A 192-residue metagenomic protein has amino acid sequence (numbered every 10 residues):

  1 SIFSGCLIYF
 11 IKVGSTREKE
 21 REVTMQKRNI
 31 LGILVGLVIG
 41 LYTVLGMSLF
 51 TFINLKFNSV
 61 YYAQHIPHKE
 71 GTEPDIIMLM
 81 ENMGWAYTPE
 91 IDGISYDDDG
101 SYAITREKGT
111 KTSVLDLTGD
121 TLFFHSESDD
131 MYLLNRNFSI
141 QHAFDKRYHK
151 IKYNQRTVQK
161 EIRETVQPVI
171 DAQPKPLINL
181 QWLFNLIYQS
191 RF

Functional and structural regions predicted by a protein language model:
F3-T24: Short, Lys/Arg-enriched N-terminal segments with co-localized hydrophobic residues within the first ~10-30 amino acids
G5, H68, D75, E90 (+2 more regions): Generic low-complexity segments that are intrinsically disordered, proline-rich and/or Lys/Arg-biased
Y9-I11, L37, L45-M47: Short, solvent-exposed linear motifs at loop/edge-of-secondary-structure regions
E22-Y42: N-terminal Sec-pathway targeting helices
K27, T72-I76, Q159, L180: Short amphipathic alpha-helical segments that mediate assembly, nucleic-acid/protein binding, or membrane association
L41-T121: N-terminal export/targeting and maturation segments
G93-F192: Extracytoplasmic electrostatic interaction patches
